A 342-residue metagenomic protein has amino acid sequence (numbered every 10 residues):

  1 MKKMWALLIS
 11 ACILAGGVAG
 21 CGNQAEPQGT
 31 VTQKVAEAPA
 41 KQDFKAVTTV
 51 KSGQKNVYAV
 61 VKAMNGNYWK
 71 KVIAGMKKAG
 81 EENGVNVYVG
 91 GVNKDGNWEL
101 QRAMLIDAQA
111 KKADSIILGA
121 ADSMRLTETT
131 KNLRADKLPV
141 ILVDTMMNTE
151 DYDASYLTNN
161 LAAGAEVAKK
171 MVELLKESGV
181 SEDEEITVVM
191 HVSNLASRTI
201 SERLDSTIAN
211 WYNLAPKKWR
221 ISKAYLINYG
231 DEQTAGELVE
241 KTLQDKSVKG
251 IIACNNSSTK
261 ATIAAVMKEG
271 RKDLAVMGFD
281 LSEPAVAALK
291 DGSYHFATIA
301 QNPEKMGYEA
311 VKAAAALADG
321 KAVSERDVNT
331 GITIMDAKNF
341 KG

Functional and structural regions predicted by a protein language model:
M1-L8: Positively charged n-region of N-terminal signal peptides that target proteins for export
I9-G17: Hydrophobic core
V18-V31: Bacterial lipoprotein signal-peptidase II cleavage site
G29-G53, E185, M190-L195, T199 (+3 more regions): Hinge/cleft segment of the Venus flytrap/periplasmic-binding protein
G53, Y156-E185, A235-G236, L281-A285 (+1 more regions): Hydrophobic alpha-helical segments within soluble ligand-binding/sensing domains
V60-A74, V89-L100, D122, T145 (+6 more regions): Hinge/beta->alpha junction and helix N-cap segments in small-molecule ligand-binding domains
D114-A135, T207, Y225-A287: Hydrophobic alpha-helical
M124, E128-A162, S181, T187 (+1 more regions): Flexible loop/hinge segments that line or gate small-molecule binding clefts
